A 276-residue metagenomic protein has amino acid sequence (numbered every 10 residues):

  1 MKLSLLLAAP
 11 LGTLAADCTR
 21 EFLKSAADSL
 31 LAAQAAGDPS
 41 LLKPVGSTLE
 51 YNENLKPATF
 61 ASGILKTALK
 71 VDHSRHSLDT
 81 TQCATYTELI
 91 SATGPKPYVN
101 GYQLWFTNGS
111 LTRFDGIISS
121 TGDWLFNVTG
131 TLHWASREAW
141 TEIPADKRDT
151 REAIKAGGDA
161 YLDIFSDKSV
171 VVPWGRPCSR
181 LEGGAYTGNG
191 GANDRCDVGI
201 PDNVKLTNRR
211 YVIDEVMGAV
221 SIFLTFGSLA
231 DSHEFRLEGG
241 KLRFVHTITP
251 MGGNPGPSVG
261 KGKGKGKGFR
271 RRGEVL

Functional and structural regions predicted by a protein language model:
M1-D17: Fungal secretory targeting signals
T13-L276: C-terminal and inter-domain tail/linker signature
